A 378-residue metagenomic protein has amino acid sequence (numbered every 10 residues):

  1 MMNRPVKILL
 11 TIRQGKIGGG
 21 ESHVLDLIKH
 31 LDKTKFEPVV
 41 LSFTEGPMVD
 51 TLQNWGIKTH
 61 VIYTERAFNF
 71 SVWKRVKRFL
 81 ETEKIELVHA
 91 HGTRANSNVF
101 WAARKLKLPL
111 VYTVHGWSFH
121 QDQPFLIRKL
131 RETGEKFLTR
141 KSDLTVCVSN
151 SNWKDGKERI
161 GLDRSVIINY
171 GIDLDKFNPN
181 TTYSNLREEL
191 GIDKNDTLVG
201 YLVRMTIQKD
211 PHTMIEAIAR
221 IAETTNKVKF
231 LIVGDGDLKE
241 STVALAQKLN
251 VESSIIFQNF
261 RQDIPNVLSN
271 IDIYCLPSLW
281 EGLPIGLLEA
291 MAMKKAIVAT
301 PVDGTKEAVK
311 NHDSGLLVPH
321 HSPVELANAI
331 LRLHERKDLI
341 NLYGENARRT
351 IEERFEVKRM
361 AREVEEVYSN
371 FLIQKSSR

Functional and structural regions predicted by a protein language model:
G18-K29, T197, Y201-E223, D237-A244 (+2 more regions): A conserved mid-protein helix/loop that constitutes part of the nucleotide-sugar donor-binding site
L41-S42, A296-A299, V309: Short hydrophobic beta-strand element within catalytic cores of glycosyltransferases and related nucleotide-activated
K141-I167, I172-K176: A short, active-site helix/loop in glycosyltransferases that binds the activated sugar's phosphate group
N178-I192: A short helix/loop element that forms part of the nucleotide-sugar donor recognition site in Leloir-type
E188, A244, E325, R332 (+2 more regions): A short, well-ordered alpha-helix in the C-terminal region of glycosyltransferases
V243-N259: Nucleotide-activated donor-binding/catalytic signature segment of Leloir-type glycosyltransferases, i.e., the conserved
F260, L279: Aromatic "clamp/platform" in nucleotide-sugar-dependent glycosyltransferases that forms part of the donor/acceptor
N311-H312, L316-P323, R332-K337: Conserved acidic donor-binding segment of nucleotide-sugar-dependent glycosyltransferases
